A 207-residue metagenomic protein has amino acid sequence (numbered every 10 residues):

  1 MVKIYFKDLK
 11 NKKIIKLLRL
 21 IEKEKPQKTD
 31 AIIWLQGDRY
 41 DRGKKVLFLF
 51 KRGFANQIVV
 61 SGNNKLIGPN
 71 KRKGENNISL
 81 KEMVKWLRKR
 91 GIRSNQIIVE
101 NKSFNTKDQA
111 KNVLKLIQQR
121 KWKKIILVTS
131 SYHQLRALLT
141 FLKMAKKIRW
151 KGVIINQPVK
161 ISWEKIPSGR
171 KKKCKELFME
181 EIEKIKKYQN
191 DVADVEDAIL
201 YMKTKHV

Functional and structural regions predicted by a protein language model:
M1-A31, D41, K51, R88-R90 (+3 more regions): Extended hydrophobic blocks
Q36-Y40: Acidic-and-aromatic substrate-binding clefts and catalytic sites of carbohydrate-active enzymes
D41-G43, L66-N70, K107: Short active-site-adjacent helix-start/loop capping segments
R42, N76-L80, T106-Q109: Conserved donor sugar-nucleotide recognition element shared by glycan-biosynthetic enzymes
V46: Divalent metal-coordination and catalytic microenvironments
F54-N95: Short, surface-exposed acidic-centric catalytic microdomains
K65-L66, F104-T106, H133-Q134: Short, catalytically relevant binding-site loops at active-site mouths
I97-N105: Short beta->alpha junction loops
